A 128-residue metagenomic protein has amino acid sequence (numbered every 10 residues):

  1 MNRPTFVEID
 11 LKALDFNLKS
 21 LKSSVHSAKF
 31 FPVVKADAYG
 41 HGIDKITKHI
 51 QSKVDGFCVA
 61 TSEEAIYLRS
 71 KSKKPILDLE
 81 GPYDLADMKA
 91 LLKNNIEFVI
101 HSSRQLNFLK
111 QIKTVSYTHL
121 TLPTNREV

Functional and structural regions predicted by a protein language model:
N2-P4: Extreme N-terminal starter segment of soluble prokaryotic enzymes
F6-E8, A13-F16, A28-L120: Active-site-proximal beta-alpha core segment in soluble small-molecule metabolic enzymes
L18-K19, P123: Solvent-exposed alpha-helix faces
L21-H26: Glycine-rich phosphate/diphosphate-binding loops that line cofactor/substrate pockets in enzymes
H119-V128: Single conserved hydrophobic/aromatic residue that forms the stacking wall/gate of nucleotide- or nucleobase-binding
